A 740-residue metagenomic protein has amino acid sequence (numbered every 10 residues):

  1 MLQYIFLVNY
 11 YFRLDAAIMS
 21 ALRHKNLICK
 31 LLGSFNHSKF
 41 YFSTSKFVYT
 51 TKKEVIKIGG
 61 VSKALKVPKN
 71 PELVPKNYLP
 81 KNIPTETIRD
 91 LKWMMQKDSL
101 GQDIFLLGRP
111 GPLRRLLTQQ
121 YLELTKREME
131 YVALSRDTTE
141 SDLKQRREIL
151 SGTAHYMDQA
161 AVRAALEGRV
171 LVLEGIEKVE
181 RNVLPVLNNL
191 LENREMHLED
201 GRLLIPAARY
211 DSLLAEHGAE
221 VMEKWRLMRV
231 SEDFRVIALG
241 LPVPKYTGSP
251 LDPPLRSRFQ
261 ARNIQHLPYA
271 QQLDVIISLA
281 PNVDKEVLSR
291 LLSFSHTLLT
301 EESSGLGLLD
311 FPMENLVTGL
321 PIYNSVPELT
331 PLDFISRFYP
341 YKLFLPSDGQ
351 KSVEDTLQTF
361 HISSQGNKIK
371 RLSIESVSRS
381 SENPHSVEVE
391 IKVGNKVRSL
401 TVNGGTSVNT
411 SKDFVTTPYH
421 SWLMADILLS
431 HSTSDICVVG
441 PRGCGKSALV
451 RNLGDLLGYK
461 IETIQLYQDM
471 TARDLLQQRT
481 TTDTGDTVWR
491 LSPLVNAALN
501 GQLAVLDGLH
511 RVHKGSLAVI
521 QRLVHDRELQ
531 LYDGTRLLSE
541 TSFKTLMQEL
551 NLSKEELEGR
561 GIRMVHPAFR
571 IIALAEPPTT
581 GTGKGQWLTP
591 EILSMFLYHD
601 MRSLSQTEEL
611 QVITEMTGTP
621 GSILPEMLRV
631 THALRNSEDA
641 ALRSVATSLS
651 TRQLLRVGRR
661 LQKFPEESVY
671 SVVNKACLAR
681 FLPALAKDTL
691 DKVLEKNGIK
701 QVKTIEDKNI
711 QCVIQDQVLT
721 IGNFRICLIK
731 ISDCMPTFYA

Functional and structural regions predicted by a protein language model:
S20-R23, L27-P84, L91-K92, E232-R235 (+6 more regions): Alpha-helical lid/collar subdomain of P-loop NTPases
E86, M94-G101, A164-L166, I427-T433 (+1 more regions): Phosphate-binding P-loop
M95-Q96, L150-L171, E220-M228, T482-A504 (+1 more regions): Conserved alpha-helical scaffold flanking the Walker A/P-loop in AAA+ ATPase domains
Q102, E167-L171, S231-I237, S434 (+2 more regions): Loop/turn-to-beta-strand initiation segments
D103-L134, D435-Q465, A740: Walker A/P-loop
L124-S151, L456-D483: AAA+/P-loop NTPase substrate/partner-engagement loops
R127, N189, E232, G248-L267 (+3 more regions): A short helix-turn-beta junction within AAA+ P-loop NTPase domains corresponding to the substrate/partner-engaging
E180-S231, L241, P253, T480 (+3 more regions): Conserved catalytic/switch belt of AAA+ P-loop NTPases
